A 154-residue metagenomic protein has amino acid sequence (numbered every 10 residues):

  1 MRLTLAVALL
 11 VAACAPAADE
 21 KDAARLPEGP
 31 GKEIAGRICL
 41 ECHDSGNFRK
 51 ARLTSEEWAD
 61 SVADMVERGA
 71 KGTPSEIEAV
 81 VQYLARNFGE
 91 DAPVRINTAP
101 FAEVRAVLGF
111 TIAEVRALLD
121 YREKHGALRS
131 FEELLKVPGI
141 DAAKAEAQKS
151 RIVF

Functional and structural regions predicted by a protein language model:
M1-R25, G72, A79-A92: Post-cleavage N-terminal segment of exported redox proteins
A15-I34, T98-P100: Electrostatic cytochrome c docking/interface patches
E28, K32, D44-A70: Gly/Gly-Pro-rich "capping" loops immediately C-terminal to redox-active cysteine motifs in periplasmic/lumenal
G36-G46, V80, L84: The canonical Cys-X-X-Cys-His
H43-S45, V107, T111-R129: Amphipathic, charged-and-aliphatic alpha-helical interface segments that function as noncatalytic docking
E67-I77, V107-L108: Electron-transfer interface patches adjacent to heme c in soluble/periplasmic c-type cytochromes and di-/multiheme
A79-N87, G139-F154: Alpha-helical interaction/regulatory segments in DNA maintenance proteins
P93-V104: Disulfide-bonded cysteine-rich modules in secreted/extracellular proteins, activating on the conserved Cys frameworks
